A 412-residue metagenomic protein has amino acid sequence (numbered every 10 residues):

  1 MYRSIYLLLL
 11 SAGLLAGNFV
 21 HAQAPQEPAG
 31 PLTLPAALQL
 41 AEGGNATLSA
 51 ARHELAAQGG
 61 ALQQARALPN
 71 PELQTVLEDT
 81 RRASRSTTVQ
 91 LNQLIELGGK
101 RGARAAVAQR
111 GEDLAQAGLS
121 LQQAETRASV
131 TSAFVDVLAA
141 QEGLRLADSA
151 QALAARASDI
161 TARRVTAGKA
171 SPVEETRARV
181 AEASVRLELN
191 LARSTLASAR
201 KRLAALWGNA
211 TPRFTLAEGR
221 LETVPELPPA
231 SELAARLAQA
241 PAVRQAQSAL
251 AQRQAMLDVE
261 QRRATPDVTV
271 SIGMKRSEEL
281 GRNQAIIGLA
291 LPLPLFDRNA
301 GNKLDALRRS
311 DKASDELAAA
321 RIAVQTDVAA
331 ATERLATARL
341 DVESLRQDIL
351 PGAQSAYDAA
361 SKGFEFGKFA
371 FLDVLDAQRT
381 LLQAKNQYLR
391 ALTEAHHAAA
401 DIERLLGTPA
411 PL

Functional and structural regions predicted by a protein language model:
M1-G43, N190-A235, E403-L412: Terminal intrinsically disordered/low-complexity segments used for targeting and assembly
R3, E125-Q239, R334, A338: Periplasmic alpha-helical coiled-coil/stalk elements that build and connect Gram-negative outer-membrane
A22-E78, R85, N92-I95, A103 (+6 more regions): Bacterial Sec-pathway N-terminal export signals of envelope proteins
P31-P35, P71-Q122, R244-M256, Q261-A320 (+2 more regions): Small/polar-residue-enriched beta-strand and adjacent coil segments characteristic of outer-membrane beta-barrel
A50-A65, Q122, T126-A147, R156-D159 (+5 more regions): Amphipathic alpha-helical coiled-coil segments
R82-T87, T176, L187-N190, G281-A285 (+3 more regions): Outer-membrane beta-barrel domain signature
A106-Q109, P172-A181, F371-Q378: Short, charged, amphipathic alpha-helical segments
